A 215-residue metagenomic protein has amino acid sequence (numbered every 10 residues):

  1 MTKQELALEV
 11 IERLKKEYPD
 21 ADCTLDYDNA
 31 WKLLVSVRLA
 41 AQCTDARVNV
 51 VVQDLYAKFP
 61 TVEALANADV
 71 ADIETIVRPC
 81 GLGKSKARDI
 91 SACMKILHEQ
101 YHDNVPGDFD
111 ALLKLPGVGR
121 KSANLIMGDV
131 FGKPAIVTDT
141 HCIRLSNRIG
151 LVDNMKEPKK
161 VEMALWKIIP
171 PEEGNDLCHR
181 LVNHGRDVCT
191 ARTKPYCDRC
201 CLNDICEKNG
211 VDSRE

Functional and structural regions predicted by a protein language model:
T2-R214: Catalytic cores of DNA base-excision repair glycosylases
